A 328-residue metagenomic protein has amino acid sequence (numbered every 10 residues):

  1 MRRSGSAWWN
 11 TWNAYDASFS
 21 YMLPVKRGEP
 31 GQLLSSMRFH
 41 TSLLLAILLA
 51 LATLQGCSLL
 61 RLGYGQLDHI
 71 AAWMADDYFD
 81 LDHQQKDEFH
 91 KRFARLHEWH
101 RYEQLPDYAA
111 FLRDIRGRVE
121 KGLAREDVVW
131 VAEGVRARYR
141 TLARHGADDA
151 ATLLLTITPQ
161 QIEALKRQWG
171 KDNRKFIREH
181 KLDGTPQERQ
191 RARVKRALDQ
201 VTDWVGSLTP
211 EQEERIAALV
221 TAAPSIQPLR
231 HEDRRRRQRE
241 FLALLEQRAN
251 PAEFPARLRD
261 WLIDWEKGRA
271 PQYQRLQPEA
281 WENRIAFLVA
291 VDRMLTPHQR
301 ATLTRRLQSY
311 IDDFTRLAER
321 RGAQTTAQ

Functional and structural regions predicted by a protein language model:
W8-W12: Tryptophan (W) side chains
L34-L44: Bacterial N-terminal signal peptides that target proteins for export
L54-G56: C-terminal motif of bacterial Sec signal peptides marking the signal peptidase cleavage site
S58-L60: Bacterial signal peptide processing site
G65-H97: Start-of-domain marker
A72-W73, H231-Q328: A cross-kingdom marker for long, charged
A75, E88-F89, G146-I157, L165 (+4 more regions): Short, structured motif recognition centered on aromatic/hydrophobic residues
A150-A270: Extended amphipathic alpha-helical interaction segments
